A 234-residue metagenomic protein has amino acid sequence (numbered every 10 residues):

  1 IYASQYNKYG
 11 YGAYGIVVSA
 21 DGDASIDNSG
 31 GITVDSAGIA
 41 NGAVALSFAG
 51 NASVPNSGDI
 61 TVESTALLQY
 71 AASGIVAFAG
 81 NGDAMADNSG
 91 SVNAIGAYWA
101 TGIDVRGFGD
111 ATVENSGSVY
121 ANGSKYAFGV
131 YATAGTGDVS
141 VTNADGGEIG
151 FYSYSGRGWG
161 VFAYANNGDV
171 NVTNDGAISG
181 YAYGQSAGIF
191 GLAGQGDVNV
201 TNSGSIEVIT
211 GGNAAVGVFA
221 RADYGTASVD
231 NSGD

Functional and structural regions predicted by a protein language model:
I1-G12, A24-A40, A52-A71, A84-W99 (+5 more regions): Beta-strand-rich solenoid/repeat architectures in extracellular/passenger domains of polysaccharide-targeting enzymes
G10-V17, A40-A45, A71-V76, A100-D104 (+4 more regions): Structural detector of coil-to-beta-strand junctions
S19, A134, A165, A193 (+1 more regions): Anion-recognition interface
L46, L67-L68, L192-Q195: Generic detector of leucine side chains in alpha-helical contexts
